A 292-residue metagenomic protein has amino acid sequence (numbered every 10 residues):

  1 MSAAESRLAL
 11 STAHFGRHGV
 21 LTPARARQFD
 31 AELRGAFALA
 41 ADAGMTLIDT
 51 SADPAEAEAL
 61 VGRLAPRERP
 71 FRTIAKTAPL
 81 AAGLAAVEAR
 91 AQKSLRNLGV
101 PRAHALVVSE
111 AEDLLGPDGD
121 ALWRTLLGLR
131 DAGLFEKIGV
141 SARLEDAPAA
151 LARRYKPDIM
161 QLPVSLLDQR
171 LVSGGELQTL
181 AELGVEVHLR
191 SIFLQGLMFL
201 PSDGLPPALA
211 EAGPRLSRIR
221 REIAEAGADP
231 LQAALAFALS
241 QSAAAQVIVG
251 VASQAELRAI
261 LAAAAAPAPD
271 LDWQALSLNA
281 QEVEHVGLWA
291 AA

Functional and structural regions predicted by a protein language model:
M1-F71: N-terminal binding-site loop/beta-alpha segment at the start of enzyme catalytic domains that lines or forms
S2-A4, V61-R72, Q92-P101, L151-Y155 (+1 more regions): Acidic (Asp/Glu)-rich catalytic clusters
L10, A40, I48, V61 (+7 more regions): Conserved, mostly hydrophobic/aromatic
A24-L39, G83-G99, R143-A150: Short, acidic/polar
D49-A59, L80-A85, D113-P117, L166-V172: Acidic-and-aromatic substrate-binding clefts and catalytic sites of carbohydrate-active enzymes
E58-K76, R124-G133: Alpha-helix-loop-beta-strand connector modules within alpha/beta enzyme cores
L95-L114: Active-site groove signature of glycoside hydrolases
A111-A291: Beta/alpha (TIM)-barrel catalytic core signal, keyed to glycine-rich beta->alpha loops juxtaposed to Asp/Glu that bind
